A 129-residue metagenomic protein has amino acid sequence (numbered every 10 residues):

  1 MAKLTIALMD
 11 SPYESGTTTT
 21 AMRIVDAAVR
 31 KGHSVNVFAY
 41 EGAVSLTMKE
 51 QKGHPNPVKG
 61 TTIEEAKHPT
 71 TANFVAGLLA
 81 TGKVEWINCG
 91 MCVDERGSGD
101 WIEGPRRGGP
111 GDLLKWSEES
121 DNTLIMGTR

Functional and structural regions predicted by a protein language model:
M1-T5: Extreme N-terminal starter segment of soluble prokaryotic enzymes
I6-T19, V35, E41, T47: Short, glycine-rich nucleotide/cofactor-binding loops
L8-S11, N56-I63, D94-D100: Short, basic, glycine/proline-bearing loop/turn elements
T18-K31, V37: Histidine-anchored nucleotide/phosphate-binding helix
V29-R30, L79-A80, S117-E118: Anion (oxyanion) recognition and catalysis
A43-N56: N-terminal beta-loop-helix "entrance" segment that forms/cooperates in small-molecule cofactor or anionic ligand
P55-N88: A glycine-rich helix N-cap at a beta->alpha junction
V84-R129: N-terminal glycine-rich phosphate/adenylate-binding segment common to multiple enzyme folds
